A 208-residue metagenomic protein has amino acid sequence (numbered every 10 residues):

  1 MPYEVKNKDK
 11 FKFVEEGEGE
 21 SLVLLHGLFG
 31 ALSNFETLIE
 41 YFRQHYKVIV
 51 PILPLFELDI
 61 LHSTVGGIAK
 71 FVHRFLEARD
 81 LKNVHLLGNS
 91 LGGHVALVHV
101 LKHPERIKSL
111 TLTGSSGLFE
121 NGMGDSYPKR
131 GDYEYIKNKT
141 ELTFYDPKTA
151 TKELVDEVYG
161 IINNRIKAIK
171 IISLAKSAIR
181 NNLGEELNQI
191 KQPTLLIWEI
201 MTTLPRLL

Functional and structural regions predicted by a protein language model:
M1-K10: N-terminal cap/lid segment of alpha/beta-hydrolase-fold proteins
D9-L58: Conserved HGGG/HGGXW glycine-rich cap/lid loop of the alpha/beta-hydrolase fold
V14, E40, I49-L87: Active-site loop/oxyanion-hole signature of alpha/beta-hydrolase fold enzymes
S21, K47, K82-H85, R106-S109 (+1 more regions): Structural signature of beta-strand start/N-cap positions in the alpha/beta core of ABC transporter nucleotide-binding
H26-L28, V84, G88-G93: Conserved alpha/beta-hydrolase "nucleophile elbow" surrounding the catalytic nucleophile
L38-F42, Q189-L208: Conserved loop-alpha-helix segment in the C-terminal half of the alpha/beta-hydrolase fold that carries the catalytic
H94-N138: Flexible "cap/lid" loop of the alpha/beta hydrolase fold
R130-Q192: Conserved alpha/beta-hydrolase catalytic His-Asp/Glu region
